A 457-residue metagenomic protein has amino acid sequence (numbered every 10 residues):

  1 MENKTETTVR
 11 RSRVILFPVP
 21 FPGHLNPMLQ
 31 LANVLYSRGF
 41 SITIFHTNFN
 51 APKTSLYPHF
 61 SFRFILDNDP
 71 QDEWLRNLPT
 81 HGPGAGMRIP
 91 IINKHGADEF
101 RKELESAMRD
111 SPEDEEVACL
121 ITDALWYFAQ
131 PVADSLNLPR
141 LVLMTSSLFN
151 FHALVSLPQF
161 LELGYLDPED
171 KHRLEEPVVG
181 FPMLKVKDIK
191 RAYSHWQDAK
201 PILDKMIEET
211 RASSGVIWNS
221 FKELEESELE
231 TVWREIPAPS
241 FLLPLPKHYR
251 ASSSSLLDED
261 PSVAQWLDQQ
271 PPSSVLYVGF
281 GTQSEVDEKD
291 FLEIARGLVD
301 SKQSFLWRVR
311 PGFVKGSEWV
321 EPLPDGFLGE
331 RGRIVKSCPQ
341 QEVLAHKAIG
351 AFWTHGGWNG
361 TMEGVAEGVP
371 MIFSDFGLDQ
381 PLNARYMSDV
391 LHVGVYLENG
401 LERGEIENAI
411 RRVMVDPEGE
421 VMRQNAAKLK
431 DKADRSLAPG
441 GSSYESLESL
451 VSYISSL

Functional and structural regions predicted by a protein language model:
M1-L457: Glycosyltransferase specificity loop/lid
